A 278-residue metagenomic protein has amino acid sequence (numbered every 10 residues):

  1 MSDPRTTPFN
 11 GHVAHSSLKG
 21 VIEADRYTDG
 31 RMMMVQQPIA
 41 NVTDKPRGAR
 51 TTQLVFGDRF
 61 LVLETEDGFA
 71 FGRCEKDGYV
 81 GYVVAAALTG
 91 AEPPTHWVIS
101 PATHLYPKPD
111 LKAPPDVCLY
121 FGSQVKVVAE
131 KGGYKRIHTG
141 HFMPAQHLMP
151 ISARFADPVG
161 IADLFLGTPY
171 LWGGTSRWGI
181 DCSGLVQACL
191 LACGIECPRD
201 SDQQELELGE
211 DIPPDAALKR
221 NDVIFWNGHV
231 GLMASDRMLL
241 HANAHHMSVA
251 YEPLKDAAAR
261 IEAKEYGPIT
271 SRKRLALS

Functional and structural regions predicted by a protein language model:
M1-R31, T52, F56-L61, E66-D67 (+4 more regions): Boundary regions of SH3-family modules and the immediately adjacent low-complexity/disordered segments in eukaryotic
D29-T43, E92-Y106, A188-L206: Short, basic/aromatic beta-hairpin or loop at an interaction surface
M32, A129-E130, E210-I212, A234-S278: Aromatic- and glycine-rich peptidoglycan recognition patches
T43-A49, L105-P115, L206-D215: Short alpha-helix capping/helix-loop boundary micro-motifs
L54, L119, I212, A217-K219 (+1 more regions): Short, well-ordered loop/turn sites that connect or cap secondary structure elements
Y170-R220: Catalytic cysteine-centered active-site loop
V223, G228-M238: Catalytic nucleophile-His microenvironment captured as a short glycine-rich beta-strand/loop that brackets
